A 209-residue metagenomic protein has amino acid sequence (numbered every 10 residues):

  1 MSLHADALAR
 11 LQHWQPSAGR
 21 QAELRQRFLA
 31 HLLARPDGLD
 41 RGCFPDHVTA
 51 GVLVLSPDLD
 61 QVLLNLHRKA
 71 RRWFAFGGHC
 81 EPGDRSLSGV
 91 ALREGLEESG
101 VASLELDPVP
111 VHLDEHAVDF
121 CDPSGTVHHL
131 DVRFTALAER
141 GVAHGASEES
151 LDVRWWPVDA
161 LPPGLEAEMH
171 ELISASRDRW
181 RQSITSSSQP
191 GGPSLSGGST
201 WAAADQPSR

Functional and structural regions predicted by a protein language model:
H13-G51: Acidic, metal-coordinating catalytic segment for phosphate/diphosphate chemistry, firing primarily on the Nudix
L39-A75: N-terminal strand-loop-strand
A50, D60, L130-V132, L151: Change "...and in nucleic-acid phosphodiester-cleaving endonucleases..." to "...and in nucleic-acid processing enzymes
V54, T135-L137, P157: Short, well-ordered beta-strand micro-motif
D60-V101, D159: Conserved Nudix-box catalytic region and its N-terminal flanking loop in Nudix hydrolases and closely related
G100-V142: Active-site segment of metal-dependent pyrophosphate-handling enzymes, primarily the Nudix hydrolase catalytic core
R133, H144-A175: NUDIX/MutT-family hydrolases
Q182-S208: Intrinsically disordered, low-complexity terminal tails and inter-domain linkers enriched for S/T/G/P/D/E
